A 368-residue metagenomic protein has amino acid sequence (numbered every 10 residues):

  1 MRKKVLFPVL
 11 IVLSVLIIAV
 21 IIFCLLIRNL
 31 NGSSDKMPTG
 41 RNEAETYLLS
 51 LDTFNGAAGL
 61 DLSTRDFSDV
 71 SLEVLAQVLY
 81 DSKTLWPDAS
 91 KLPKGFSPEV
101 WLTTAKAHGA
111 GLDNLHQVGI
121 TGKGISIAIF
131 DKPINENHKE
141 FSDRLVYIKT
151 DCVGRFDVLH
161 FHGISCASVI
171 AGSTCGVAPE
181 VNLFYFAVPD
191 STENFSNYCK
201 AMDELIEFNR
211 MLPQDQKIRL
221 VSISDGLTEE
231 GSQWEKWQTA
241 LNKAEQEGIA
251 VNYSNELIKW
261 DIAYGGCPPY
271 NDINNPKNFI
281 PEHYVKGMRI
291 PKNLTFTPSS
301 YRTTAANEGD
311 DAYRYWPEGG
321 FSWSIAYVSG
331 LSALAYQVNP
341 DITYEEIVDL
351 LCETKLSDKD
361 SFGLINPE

Functional and structural regions predicted by a protein language model:
M1-L16: N-terminal Sec-pathway targeting helices
A19-S34: Membrane-interface motif at the C-terminal end of an N-terminal transmembrane signal
G32-G124, K139: Protease zymogen maturation seam
P38, E43-L48, T121-G122, P189-P268 (+1 more regions): Substrate-binding/access-modulating region of protease and related hydrolase catalytic domains
N114-I127, K132-V146, G154-Y198, Q214-R219 (+2 more regions): Subtilisin-like serine protease catalytic core
D131, Q246-Q337, D341: Extracellular S/T/G-rich loop segment that most often corresponds to the catalytic His/Ser-adjacent loop
K132-E136, C152-R155, C175, P189-E193 (+5 more regions): Solvent-exposed loop/turn segments at secondary-structure junctions within structured extracellular/periplasmic domains
Q214-I223, E235-K236, E247, Q337-E368: C-terminal subdomain of the subtilisin-like protease fold in secreted/lumenal serine endopeptidases
